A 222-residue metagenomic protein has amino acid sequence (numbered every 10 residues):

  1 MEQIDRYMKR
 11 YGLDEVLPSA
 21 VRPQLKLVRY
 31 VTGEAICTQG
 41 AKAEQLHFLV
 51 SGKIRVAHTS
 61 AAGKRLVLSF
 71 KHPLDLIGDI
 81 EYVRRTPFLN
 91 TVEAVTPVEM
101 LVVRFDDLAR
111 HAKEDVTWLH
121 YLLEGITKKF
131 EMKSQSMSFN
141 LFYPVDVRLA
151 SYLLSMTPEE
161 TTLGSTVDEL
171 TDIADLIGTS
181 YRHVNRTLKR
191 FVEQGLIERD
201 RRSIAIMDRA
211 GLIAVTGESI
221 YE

Functional and structural regions predicted by a protein language model:
M1-T32, K71, L76-I77, E81-V83: Cyclic nucleotide-binding regulatory module and flanking cytosolic helices
K9, E34-T96: Cyclic nucleotide-binding regulatory domains
S51, P73, R85, P97 (+5 more regions): ATP/adenylate-binding site constellation spanning eukaryotic-like Ser/Thr protein kinases, ABC-transporter
A57, D79-I80, R110-H111, Y152 (+1 more regions): Residues that scaffold the ATP/ADP-binding catalytic core of kinase and kinase-like folds
S69-E124, E131: Cyclic-nucleotide recognition modules
V95, K113-Y181: Polybasic "coupling" helices that flank or enter modular domains
L154-E222: Phosphate-/nucleic-acid-contacting segments
